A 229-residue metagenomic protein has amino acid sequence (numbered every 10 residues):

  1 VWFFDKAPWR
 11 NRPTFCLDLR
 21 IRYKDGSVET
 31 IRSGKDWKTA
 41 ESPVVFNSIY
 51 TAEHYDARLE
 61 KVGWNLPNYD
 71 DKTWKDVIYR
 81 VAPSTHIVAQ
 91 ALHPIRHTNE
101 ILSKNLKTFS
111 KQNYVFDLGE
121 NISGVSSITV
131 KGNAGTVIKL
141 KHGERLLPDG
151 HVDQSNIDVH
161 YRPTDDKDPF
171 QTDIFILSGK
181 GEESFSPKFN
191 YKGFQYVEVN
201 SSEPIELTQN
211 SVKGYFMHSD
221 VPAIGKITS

Functional and structural regions predicted by a protein language model:
V1-S229: Extracellular/oxidizing-compartment recognition motifs
